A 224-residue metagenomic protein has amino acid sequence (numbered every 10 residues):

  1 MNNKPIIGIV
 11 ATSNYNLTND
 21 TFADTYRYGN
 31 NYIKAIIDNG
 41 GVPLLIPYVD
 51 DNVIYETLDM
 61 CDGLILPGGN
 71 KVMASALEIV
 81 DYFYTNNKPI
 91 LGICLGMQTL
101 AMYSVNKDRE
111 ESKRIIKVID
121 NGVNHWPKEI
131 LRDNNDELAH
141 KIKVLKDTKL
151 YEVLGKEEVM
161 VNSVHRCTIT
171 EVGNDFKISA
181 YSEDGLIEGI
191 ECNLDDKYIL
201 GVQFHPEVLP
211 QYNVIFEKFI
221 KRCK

Functional and structural regions predicted by a protein language model:
M1-L95, M102-N106, R114, V123-L154 (+4 more regions): N-terminal beta1-alpha1 cap of cysteine-dependent amidohydrolase-like domains
G92, Q98, S163-H165: Short, cationic motifs built from Arg/Lys/His that form the positively charged side of catalytic pockets
R109: Conserved SAM/SAH cofactor-binding pocket of Class I
K117: Short conserved active-site loop signatures built around small residues
E158-R166, I190: Short catalytic/ligand-gating loop segments at beta-alpha or beta-beta junctions within enzyme catalytic domains
L200-F204: Active-site-proximal beta-strand elements of phosphoester/diester hydrolases
